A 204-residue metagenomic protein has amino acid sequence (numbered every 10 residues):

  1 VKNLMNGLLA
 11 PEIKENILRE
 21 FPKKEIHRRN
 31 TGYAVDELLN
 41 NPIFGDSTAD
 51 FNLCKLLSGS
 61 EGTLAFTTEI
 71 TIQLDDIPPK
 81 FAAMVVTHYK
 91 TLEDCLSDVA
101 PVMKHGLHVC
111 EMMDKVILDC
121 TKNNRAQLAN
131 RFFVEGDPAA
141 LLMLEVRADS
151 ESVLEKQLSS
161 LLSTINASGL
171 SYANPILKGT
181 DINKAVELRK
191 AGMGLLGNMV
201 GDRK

Functional and structural regions predicted by a protein language model:
V1-K204: Noncatalytic alpha-helical scaffold of FAD-dependent oxidoreductases
